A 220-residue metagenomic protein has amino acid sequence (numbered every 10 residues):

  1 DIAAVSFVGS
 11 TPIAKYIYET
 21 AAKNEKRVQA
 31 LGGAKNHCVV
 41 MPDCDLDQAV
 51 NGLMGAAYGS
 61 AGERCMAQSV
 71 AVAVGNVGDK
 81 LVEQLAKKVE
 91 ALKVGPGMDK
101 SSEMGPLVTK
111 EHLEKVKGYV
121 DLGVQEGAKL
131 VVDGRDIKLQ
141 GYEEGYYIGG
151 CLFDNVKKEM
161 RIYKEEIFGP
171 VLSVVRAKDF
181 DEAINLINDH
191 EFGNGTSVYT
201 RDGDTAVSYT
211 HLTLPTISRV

Functional and structural regions predicted by a protein language model:
A4, S10-K157, D179, L186: ALDH superfamily catalytic-core signature
V8, I217-V220: Short hydrophobic transmembrane-like helices used for membrane targeting/insertion
V39, K93, E143-L212, S218-R219: Conserved C-terminal structural/oligomerization subdomain of aldehyde/semialdehyde dehydrogenase
